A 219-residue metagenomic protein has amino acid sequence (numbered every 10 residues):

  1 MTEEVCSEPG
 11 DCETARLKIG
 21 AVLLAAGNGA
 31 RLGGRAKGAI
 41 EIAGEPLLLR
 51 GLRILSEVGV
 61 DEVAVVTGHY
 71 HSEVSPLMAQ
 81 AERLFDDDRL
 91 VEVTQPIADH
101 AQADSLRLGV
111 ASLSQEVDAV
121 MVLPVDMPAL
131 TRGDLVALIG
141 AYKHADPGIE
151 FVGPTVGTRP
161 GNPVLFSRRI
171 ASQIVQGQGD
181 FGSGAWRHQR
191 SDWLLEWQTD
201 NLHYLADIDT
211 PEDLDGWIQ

Functional and structural regions predicted by a protein language model:
T2-L17, S172, Q176-Q219: Conserved alpha/beta core of the MobA/IspD/sugar-nucleotide pyrophosphorylase nucleotidyltransferase superfamily
C12-P160, D192-T199: Nucleotide and nucleotide-moiety/phosphate-recognizing core
G29, I40, A171-S172, D215: Nucleotide phosphate-binding site architecture
Y70-E73, I170, D213: Short phosphate-engaging motifs
R107-G109, R169-I174: Short beta-strand and adjoining strand-loop segment in the mid-core of the Rossmann-like NAD(P)-dependent dehydrogenase
T155-G157, F166-R169: Short, loop-centered acidic/histidine patches that primarily coordinate divalent metals
N162-F166, A206-I208: Short glycine- and hydrophobic/aromatic-rich loop-to-beta-strand nucleating segment in the catalytic cores
